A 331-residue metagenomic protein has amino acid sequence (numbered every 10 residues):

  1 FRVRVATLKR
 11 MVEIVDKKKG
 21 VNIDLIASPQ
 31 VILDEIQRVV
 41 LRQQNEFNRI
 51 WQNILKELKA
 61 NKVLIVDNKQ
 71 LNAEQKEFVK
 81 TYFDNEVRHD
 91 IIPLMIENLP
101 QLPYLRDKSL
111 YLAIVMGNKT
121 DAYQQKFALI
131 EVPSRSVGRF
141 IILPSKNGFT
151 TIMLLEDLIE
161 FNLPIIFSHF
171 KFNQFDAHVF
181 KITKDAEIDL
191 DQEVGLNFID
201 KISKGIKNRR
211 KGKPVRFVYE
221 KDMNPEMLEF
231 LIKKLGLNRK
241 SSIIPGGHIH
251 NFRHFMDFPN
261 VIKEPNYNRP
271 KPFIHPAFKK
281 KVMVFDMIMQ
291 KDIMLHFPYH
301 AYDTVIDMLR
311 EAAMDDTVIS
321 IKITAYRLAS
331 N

Functional and structural regions predicted by a protein language model:
F1-N331: N-terminal localization/anchoring segments of enzymes in phospholipid and broader phosphate metabolism
